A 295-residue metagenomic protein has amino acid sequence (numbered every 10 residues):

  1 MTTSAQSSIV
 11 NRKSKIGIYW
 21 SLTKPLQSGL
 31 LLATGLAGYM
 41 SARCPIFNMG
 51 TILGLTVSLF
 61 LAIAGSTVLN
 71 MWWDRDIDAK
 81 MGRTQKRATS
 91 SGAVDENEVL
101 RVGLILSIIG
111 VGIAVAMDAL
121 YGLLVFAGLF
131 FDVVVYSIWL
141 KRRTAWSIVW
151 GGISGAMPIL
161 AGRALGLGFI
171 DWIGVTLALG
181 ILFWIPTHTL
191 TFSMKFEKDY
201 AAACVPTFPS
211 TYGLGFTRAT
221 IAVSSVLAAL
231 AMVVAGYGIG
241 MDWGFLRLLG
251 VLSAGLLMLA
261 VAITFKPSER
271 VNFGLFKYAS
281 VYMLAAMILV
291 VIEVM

Functional and structural regions predicted by a protein language model:
M1-I16: Short, basic, low-complexity termini and linkers enriched in Ser/Thr/Gly/Pro that act as targeting/leader peptides
G17-Q27, A88-V99, V135-S154, T207-A219 (+1 more regions): Interhelical loop and helix-boundary elements at the membrane-water interface of polytopic inner-membrane proteins
L22-S41, A156: The first (N-terminal) embedded transmembrane alpha-helix
A33-A37, S41-R75, G82-R83, S107 (+3 more regions): Membrane-embedded alpha-helical segments that form the functional core of polytopic membrane enzymes, especially those
L61-V68, F131-S137, L179-E197, A229 (+1 more regions): Transmembrane alpha-helical segments that form the membrane-embedded catalytic/substrate-channel core of multi-pass
T67-I105, I109-G110, F183-I239: Solvent-exposed interhelical
R101-T144, I221-Y278: Transmembrane helix-loop-helix
L160-I170, A228-A235, M283-M295: Hydrophobic alpha-helical transmembrane segments in multi-pass integral membrane proteins
